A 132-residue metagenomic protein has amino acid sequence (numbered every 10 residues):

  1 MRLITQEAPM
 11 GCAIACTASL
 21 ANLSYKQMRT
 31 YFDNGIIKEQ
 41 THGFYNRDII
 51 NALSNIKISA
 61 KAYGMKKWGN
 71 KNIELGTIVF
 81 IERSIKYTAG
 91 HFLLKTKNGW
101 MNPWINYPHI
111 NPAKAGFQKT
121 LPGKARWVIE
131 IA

Functional and structural regions predicted by a protein language model:
M1, I131-A132: Short intrinsically disordered terminal tails
M1-K38: Active-site-adjacent structural segments surrounding the nucleophilic cysteine of cysteine proteases and isopeptidases
F32-K124, E130-I131: Conserved active-site-adjacent core of cysteine acyl-enzyme catalytic domains
